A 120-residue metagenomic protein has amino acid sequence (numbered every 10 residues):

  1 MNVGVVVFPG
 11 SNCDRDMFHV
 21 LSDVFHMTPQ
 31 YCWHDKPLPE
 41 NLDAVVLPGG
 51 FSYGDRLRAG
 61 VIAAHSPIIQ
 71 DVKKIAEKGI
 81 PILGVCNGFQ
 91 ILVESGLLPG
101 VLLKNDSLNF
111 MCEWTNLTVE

Functional and structural regions predicted by a protein language model:
M1-V85, L92-E113, T118: N-terminal beta1-alpha1 cap of cysteine-dependent amidohydrolase-like domains
